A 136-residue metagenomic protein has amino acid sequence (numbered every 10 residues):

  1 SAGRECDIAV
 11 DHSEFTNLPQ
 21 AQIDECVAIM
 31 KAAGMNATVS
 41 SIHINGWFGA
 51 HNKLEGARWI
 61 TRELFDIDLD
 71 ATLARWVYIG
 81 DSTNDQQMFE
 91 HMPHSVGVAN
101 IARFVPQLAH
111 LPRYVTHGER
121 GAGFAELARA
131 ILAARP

Functional and structural regions predicted by a protein language model:
S1-V77, S82-H91: Conserved acidic, metal-coordinating active-site core of Asp-based, Mg2+-dependent phosphoryl-transfer enzymes
M30-G34, A109-P112, L132: Generic secondary-structure transition motif, activating predominantly at the C-termini of alpha-helices
I44, A102, R120-A122: Residue-level detector of flexible, active-site-proximal loop/helix-junction positions within diverse enzyme catalytic
G49-N52, L108-H110, R129: Short secondary-structure transition/capping segments
A57, R75-G118: Acidic, Mg2+-coordinating phosphoryl-transfer loop and its flanking beta/alpha structural elements, shared across
R113-R135: Glycine-rich phosphate-binding/hydrolytic loop that grips phosphoryl groups
